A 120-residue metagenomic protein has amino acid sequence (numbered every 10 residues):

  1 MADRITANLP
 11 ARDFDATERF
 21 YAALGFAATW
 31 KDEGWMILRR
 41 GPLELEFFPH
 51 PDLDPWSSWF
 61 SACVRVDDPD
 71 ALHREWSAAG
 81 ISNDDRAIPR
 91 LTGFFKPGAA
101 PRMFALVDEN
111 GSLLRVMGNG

Functional and structural regions predicted by a protein language model:
M1-A16, A62, M117-G120: N-terminal beta-strand motif that seeds the catalytic metal site of vicinal oxygen chelate
M1-D3, D54-W59, G98: Short glycine-enriched loop/turn motifs at secondary-structure junctions
T6-N8, I37, S61-C63, M103-A105: Short aromatic/hydrophobic contact patches that present stacked aromatics for nucleic-acid/ligand binding
T17-A22, G111: Conserved active-site tyrosine of GNAT-family acetyltransferases
L24-A28, G80-I81: Conserved acetyl-CoA-binding loop of GNAT-fold acetyltransferases
A27-F60, V64-V66, L113-G118: Conserved short beta-strand elements that form part of the metal-binding/catalytic scaffold of enzyme active sites
D70-W76: Short amphipathic alpha-helices within nucleic acid-binding modules
I81-G120: Vicinal oxygen chelate
